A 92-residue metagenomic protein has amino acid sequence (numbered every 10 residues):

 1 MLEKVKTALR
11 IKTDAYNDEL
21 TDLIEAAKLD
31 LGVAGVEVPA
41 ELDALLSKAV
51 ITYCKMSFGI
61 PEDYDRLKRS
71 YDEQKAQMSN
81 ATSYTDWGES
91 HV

Functional and structural regions predicted by a protein language model:
M1-I11, V92: Short, intrinsically disordered N-terminal pre-domain segments
K4-A8, D30, Y53: A general alpha-helix detector
T7-D14, V33, E37: General structural signal for alpha-helix termini and helix-helix connectors
Y16, G32, L42-V92: Short loop/turn elements at secondary-structure junctions
N17-K28: Short, well-structured alpha-helical segments
A26-A40: Short amphipathic alpha-helical segments and their helix-coil junctions
